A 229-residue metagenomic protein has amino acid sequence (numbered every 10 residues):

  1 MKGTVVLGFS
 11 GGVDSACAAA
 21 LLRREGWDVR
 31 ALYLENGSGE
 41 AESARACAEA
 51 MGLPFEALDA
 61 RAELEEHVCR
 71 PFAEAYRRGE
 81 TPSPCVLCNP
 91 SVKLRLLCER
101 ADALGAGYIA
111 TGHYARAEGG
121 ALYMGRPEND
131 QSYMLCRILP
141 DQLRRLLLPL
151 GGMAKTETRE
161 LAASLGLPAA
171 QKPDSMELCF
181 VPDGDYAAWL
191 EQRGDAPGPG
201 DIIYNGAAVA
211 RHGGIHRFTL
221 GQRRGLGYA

Functional and structural regions predicted by a protein language model:
M1-R137, L147, T156-T158, A163-S164: ATP-dependent adenylation/nucleotidyltransferase module used to activate substrates
A110-R116, A121-A229: AMP-forming adenylation/ATP pyrophosphatase catalytic core
